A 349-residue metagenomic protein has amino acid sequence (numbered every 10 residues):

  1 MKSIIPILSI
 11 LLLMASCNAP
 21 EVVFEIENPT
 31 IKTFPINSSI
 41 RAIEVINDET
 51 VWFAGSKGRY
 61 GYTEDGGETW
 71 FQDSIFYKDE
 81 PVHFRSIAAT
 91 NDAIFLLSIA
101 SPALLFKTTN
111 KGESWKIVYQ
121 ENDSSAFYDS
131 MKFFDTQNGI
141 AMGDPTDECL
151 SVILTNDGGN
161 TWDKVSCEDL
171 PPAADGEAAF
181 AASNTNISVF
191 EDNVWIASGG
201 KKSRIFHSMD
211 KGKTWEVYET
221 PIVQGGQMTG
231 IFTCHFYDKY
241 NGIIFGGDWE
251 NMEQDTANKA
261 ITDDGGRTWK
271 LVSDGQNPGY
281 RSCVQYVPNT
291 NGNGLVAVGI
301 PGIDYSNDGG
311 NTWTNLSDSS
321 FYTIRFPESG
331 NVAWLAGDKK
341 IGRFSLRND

Functional and structural regions predicted by a protein language model:
P20-K32, G58-Y77, F106-N122, I153-P171 (+5 more regions): Asp-box/BNR beta-propeller loop motif
K32-G58: Beta-strand-rich domains and repeat architectures in extracellular enzymes and scaffolds, especially beta-propellers
R59-Y60, S101-P102, P145-C149, K201-S203 (+2 more regions): Short glycine/acidic-enriched loop and turn motifs that connect beta-strands
W70-A103, Y119-F127: Blade-loop segments of beta-propeller domains
K78-V82, D123-Y128, P171-A181, Q224-T229 (+1 more regions): Short glycine-/Asp-/Thr-/Trp-enriched loop segments that recur within the blades of beta-propeller repeat domains
S114-N138, M142-S151, K164-G176: Asp-box/WD-like beta-propeller blade repeats and closely related beta-sheet repeat scaffolds
P327-D349: Blade-level signature of beta-propeller repeat domains, shared across WD40, Kelch, NHL, RCC1 and BNR/Asp-box propellers
